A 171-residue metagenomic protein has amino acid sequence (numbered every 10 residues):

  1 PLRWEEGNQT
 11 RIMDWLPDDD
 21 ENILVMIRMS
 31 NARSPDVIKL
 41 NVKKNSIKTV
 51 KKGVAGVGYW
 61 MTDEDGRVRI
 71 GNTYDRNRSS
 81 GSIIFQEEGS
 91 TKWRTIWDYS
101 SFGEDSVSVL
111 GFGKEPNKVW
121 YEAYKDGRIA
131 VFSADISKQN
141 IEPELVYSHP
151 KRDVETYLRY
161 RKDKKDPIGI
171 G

Functional and structural regions predicted by a protein language model:
P1-G171: Beta-propeller folds
